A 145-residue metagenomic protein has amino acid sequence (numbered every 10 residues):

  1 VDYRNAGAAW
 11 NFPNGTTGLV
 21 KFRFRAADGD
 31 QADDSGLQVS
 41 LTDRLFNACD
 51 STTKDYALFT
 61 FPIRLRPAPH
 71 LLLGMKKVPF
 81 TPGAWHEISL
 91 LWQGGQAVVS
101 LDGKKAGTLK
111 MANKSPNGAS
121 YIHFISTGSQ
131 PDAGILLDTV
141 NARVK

Functional and structural regions predicted by a protein language model:
V1-A68: Secretory/extracellular carbohydrate-interaction modules and structurally similar beta-sandwich "look-alikes"
A6-P13, G74-F80, M111, S126-T127: Beta-strand-rich interaction surfaces with strong enrichment in secreted/lumenal proteins
F22, A84-V99: Short tryptophan-centered beta-strand motifs in secreted/extracellular beta-sheet-rich domains of glycan-recognition
A26-D33, G94-A97, Q130-P131: Extended, low-complexity, turn-rich repeat/linker tracts enriched in Gly/Pro/Ser/Thr and Asp/Glu that occur
R66-S89: Short, aromatic/His-centered strand-loop micro-motif at the edge of beta-sheets
I88, D138-A142: Extracellular beta-strand elements of beta-rich domains used for carbohydrate recognition/degradation or cell-matrix
S100-K105: Short strand-turn-strand beta-turns centered on an Asx-Gly dipeptide
L109-D138: Flexible glycan-contacting loops in extracellular carbohydrate-active proteins
